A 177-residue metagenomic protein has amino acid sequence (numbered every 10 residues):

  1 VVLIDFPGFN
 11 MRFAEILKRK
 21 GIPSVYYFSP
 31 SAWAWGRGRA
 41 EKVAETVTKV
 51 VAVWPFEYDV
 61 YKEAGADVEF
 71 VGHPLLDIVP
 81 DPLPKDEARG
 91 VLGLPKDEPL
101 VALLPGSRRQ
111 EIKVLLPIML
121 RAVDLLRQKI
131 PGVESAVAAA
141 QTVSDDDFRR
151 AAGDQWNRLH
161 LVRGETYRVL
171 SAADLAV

Functional and structural regions predicted by a protein language model:
V1-L92, L103-L115, L125, G132-E134 (+2 more regions): Active-site and donor-binding regions of nucleotide-sugar-utilizing enzymes
E41, Y167-L170: Short hydrophobic/charged patches on amphipathic alpha-helices used for structural packing and interfaces
L75, E165-T166: Conserved SAM/SAH-binding loop
P99: Nucleotide donor/acceptor-binding cores
P117-L120: Short acidic-capped amphipathic helix/loop micro-motif used as an active-site/signal-coupling element
V123-R127, A151-A152: Conserved hydrophobic residues forming the short capping helix/wall of the S-adenosyl-L-methionine
F148-G164: Nucleotide-activated donor-binding/catalytic signature segment of Leloir-type glycosyltransferases, i.e., the conserved
S171-V177: Acidic donor-binding loop of glycosyltransferase active sites
